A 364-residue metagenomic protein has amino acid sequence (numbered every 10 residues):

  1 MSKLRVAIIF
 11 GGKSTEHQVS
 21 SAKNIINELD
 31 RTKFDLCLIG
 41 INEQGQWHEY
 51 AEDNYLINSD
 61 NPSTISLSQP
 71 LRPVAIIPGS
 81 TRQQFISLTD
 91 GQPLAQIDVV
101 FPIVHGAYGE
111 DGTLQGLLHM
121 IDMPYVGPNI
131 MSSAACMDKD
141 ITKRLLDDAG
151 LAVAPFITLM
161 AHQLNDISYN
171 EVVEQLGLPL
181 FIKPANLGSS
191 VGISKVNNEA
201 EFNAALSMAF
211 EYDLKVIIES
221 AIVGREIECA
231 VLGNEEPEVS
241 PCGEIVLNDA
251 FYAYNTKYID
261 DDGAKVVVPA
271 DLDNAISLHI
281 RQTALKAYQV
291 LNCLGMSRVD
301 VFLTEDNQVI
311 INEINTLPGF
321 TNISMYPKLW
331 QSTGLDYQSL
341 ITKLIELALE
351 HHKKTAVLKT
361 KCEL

Functional and structural regions predicted by a protein language model:
M1-V126, I130-M131, A135-M137, I141 (+3 more regions): ATP-binding N-terminal substructure of ATP-dependent carboxylate-amine bond-forming enzymes
S14, S20, V153-T158, L180-S207 (+1 more regions): Glycine-rich phosphate-binding loop of ATP-grasp-fold ATP-dependent ligases
L36, P124-Y125, V153, L180 (+1 more regions): Hydrophobic beta-strand scaffold residues
H105-G106, S190, I245-N248, N315-L329: Glycine-rich phosphate/pyrophosphate-binding beta-alpha loops
L146-D147, V173-V191, L214-V223, I227: ATP-grasp fold ATP-binding core
N197-Q282, L303, Q308-I310: Phosphate-binding site of ATP-dependent enzymes
S220, A230-V231, Y288-F320, W330 (+1 more regions): Conserved metal-phosphate-binding beta-hairpin within the catalytic cores of diverse ATP-dependent phosphoryl-transfer
E244-S297, K328-L364: Active-site "cap" helix and flanking loop/linker of ATP-utilizing ligase/carboxylase catalytic domains
